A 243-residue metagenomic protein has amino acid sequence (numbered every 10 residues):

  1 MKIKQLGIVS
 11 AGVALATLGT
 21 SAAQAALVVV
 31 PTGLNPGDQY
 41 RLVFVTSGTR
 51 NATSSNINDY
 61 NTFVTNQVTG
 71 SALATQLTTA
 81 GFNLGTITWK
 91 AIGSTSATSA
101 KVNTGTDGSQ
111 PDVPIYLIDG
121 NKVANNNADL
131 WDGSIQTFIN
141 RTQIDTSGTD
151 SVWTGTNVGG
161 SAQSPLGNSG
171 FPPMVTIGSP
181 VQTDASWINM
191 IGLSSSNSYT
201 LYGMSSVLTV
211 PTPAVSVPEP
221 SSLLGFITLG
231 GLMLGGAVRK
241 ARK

Functional and structural regions predicted by a protein language model:
M1-A26, K243: Sec-dependent, cleavable N-terminal signal peptides
I8, G19, A214, E219-P220: Intrinsically disordered, low-complexity segments
G12, A23, V207-L208, L223-L224: Serine/proline-rich low-complexity intrinsically disordered segments, especially terminal tails, linkers
V13-A16, D150, V217, L224: Compositionally biased, low-complexity segments enriched in small residues
T20, G235-K240: Juxtamembrane cytosolic interface motif at the C-terminal end of transmembrane helices
A22, N61, T200, S222 (+1 more regions): Hydrophobic alpha-helical segments
A26-S216: Secreted/extracellular ectodomain signature
P218-A237: A short, hydrophobic C-terminal helix/tail in secreted or cell-surface proteins
